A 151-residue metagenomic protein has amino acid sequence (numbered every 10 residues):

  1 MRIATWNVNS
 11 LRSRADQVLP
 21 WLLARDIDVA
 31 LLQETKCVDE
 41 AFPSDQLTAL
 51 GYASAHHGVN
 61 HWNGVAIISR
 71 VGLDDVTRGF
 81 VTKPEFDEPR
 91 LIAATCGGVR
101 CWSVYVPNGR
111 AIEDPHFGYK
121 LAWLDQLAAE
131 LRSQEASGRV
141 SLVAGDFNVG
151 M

Functional and structural regions predicted by a protein language model:
M1-A4, S13: N-terminal nucleotide/polyanion-binding subdomain common to many enzyme families
I3-N7, L22-E40, C101, L131-M151: Active-site beta-strand/loop signature of hydrolases that rely on acidic residues for catalysis
V8-L11, V59: Short, surface-exposed acidic/glycine-rich loop or hinge patches that mediate macromolecular interfaces
S10-R14, F86, Y119-Q126: Soluble or luminal CAZymes and related metallo-dependent hydrolases
R12, D74, G150: Nucleotide phosphate-binding site architecture
R12-L23: Short, acidic/polar
T35-V38, F42-A111, P115: Structured beta-strand-rich core segments of catalytic domains in phosphoester-bond hydrolases
F117-G138: A long, amphipathic alpha-helix that forms part of the scaffold/cap immediately adjacent to metal-dependent active
